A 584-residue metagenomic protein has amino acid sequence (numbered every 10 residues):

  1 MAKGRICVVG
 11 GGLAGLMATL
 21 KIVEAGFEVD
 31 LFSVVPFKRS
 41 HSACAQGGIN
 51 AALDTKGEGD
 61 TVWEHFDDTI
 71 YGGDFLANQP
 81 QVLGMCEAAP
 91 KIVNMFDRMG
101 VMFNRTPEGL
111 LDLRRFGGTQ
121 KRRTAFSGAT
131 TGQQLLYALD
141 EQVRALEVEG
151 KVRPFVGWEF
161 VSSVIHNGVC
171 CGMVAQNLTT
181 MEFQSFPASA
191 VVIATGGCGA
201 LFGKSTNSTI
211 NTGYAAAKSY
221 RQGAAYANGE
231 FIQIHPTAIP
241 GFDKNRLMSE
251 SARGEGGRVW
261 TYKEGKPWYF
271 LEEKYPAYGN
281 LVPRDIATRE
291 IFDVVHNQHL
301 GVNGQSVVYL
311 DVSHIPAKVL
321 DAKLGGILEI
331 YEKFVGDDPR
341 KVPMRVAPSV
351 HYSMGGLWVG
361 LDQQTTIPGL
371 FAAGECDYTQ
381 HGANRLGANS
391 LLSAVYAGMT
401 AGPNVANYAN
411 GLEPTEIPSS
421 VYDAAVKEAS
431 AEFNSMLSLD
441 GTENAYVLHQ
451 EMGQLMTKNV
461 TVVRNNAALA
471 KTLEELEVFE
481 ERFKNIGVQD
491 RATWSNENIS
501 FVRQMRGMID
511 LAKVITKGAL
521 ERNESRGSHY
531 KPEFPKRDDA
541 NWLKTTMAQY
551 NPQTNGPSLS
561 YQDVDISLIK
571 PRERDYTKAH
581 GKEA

Functional and structural regions predicted by a protein language model:
M1-R5, K21, A25, P36-K38 (+10 more regions): Glycine- and aromatic-enriched mobile tails/lids
A2-G4, M181-A190, T366: Core beta-strand elements of the Rossmann-like FAD/NAD(P) dinucleotide-binding domain in flavoenzyme oxidoreductases
R5-L31: N-terminal Rossmann-like FAD-binding beta1-loop-alpha1 element of flavoenzymes
V35-D68, L247: Conserved N-terminal glycine-rich FAD pyrophosphate-binding loop of Rossmann-like flavoproteins
A77-E87, A125-D140, F155, S205-G213 (+2 more regions): Short beta-strand to alpha-helix junction loop
I92, D97-E182, P187, A194 (+1 more regions): Conserved redox-cofactor binding core of oxidoreductases
A190-N245, V302, G387-N404: Glycine-rich loop(s) and the adjacent beta-strand/alpha-helix scaffold that form part
K218, A224-D337, N404-G411, Q454: An anion/pyrophosphate-binding glycine-rich loop and adjacent beta-alpha core in soluble alpha-beta enzymes
